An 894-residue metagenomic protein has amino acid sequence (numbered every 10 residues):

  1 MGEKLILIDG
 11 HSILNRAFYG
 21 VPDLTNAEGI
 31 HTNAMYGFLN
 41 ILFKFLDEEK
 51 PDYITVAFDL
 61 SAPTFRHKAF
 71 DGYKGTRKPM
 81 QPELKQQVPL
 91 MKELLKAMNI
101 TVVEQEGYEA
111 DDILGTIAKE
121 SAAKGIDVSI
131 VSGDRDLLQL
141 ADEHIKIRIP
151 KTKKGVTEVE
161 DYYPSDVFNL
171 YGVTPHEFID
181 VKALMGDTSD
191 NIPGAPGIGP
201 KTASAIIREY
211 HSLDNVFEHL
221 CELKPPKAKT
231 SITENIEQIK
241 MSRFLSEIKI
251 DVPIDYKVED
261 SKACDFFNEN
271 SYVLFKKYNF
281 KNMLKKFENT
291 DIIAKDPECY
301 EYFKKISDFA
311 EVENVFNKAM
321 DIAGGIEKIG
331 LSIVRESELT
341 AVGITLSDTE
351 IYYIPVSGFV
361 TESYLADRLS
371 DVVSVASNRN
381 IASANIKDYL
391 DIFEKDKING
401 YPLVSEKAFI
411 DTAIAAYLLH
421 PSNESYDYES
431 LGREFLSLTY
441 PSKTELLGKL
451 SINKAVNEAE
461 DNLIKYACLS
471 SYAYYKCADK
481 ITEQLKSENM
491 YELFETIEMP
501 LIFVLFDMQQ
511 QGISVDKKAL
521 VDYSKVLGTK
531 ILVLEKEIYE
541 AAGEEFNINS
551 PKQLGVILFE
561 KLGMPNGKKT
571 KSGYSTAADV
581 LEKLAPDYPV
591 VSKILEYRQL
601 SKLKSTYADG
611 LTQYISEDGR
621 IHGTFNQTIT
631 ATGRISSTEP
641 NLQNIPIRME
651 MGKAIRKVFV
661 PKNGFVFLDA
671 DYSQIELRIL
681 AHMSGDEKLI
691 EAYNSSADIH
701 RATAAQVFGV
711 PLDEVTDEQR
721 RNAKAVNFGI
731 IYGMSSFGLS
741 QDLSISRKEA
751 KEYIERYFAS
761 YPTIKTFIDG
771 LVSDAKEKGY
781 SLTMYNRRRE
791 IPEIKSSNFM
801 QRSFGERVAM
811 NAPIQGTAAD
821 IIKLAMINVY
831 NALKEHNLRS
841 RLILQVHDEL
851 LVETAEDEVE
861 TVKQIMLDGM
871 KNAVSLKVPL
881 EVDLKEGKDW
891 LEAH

Functional and structural regions predicted by a protein language model:
M1-D59, F65-F70: Non-catalytic, usually N-terminal nucleic-acid engagement modules in DNA/RNA processing proteins
G2, P22-N26, G75-I254: Extended two-metal-dependent nuclease catalytic cores across DNA- and RNA-processing enzymes
K154-K182, F303, G343-S487, I497 (+2 more regions): Active-site-proximal helix-loop-helix substrate-binding element of RNase H-like nuclease domains
S231, N235-F359, L450-I647, V666 (+6 more regions): Conserved "right-hand" nucleotidyltransferase catalytic core of DNA-directed polymerases
I344-D348, S422, Y426-K443, K449 (+3 more regions): Function-dense linear segments that define catalytic or interfacial modules in macromolecule-processing proteins
V456, Q510, D618, H622-G623 (+4 more regions): Conserved catalytic core of nucleic-acid polymerases
L485-I497, L501, I821, A825-V846 (+1 more regions): Active-site palm subdomain of RNA-directed nucleic acid polymerases
T529-K536, E540-S592, A759-R807, N811 (+1 more regions): C-terminal polymerase-core module
